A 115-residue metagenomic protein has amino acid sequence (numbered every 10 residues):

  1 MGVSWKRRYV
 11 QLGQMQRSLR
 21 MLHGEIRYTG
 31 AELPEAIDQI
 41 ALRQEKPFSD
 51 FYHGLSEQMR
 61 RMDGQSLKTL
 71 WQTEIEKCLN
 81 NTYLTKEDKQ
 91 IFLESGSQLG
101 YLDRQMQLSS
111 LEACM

Functional and structural regions predicted by a protein language model:
M1-R60: Juxtamembrane/interface alpha-helical elements of multi-pass membrane proteins
R7, K86, Q98-M115: Membrane-interface, cytosolic juxtamembrane amphipathic helix immediately N-terminal to a transmembrane helix, enriched
R7-Q11, I26, D63-S66, C78-F92: Membrane-targeting and insertion segments and their boundary/processing signals
H23, F48, S56, D63 (+4 more regions): A structural signal for well-ordered alpha-helices, especially hydrophobic packing surfaces of coiled-coils
L33-A36, L67, D88, Q107 (+1 more regions): Amphipathic alpha-helical interface surfaces
R43-L84: Helix-adjacent hinge/juxtasegments
T73, Q90-S95: Acidic/polar active-site rim loop that often engages polyanionic ligands
